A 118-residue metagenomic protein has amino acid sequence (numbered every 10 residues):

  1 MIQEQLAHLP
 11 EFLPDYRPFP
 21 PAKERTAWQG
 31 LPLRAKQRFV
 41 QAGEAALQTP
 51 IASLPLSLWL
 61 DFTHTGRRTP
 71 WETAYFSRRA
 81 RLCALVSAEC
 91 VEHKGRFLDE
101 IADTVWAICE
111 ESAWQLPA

Functional and structural regions predicted by a protein language model:
M1-A118: Extracellular glycan-targeting catalytic surfaces
